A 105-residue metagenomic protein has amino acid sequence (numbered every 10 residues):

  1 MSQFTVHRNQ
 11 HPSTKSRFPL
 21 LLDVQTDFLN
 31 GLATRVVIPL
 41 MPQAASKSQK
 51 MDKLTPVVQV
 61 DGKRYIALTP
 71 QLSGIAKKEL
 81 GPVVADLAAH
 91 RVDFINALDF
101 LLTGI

Functional and structural regions predicted by a protein language model:
M1, K15, A88-V92: A generic "functional-site adjacency" signal
M1-S2, G31, P70-I75: Short amphipathic alpha-helical segments, especially helix-boundary/capping motifs
Q3-V6, T14-V57: Compact nucleic-acid interaction/catalytic patches
P12, Q49, A85-A89: Residue-level detector of secondary-structure boundary/capping sites
P12, T26, F100-T103: Residue-level marker of positions within ordered structural domains that often coincide with functionally constrained
S13, Q43-A44, R64, S73: Residues that cap or initiate secondary-structure elements
V58-I105: C-terminal terminal-subdomain/extension
